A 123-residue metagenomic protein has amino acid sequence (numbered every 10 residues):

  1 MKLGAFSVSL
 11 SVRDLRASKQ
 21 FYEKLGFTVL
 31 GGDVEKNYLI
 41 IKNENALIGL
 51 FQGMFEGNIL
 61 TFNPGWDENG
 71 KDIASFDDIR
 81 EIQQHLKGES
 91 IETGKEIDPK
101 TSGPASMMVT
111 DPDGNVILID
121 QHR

Functional and structural regions predicted by a protein language model:
M1-Q20, H122-R123: N-terminal beta-strand motif that seeds the catalytic metal site of vicinal oxygen chelate
L3, K36, S102-P104: Loop/turn position at the start of each blade in beta-propeller repeats
R13-R16, M54-F55, F62-V116: Vicinal oxygen chelate
Q20-K24, D113: Structural preference for long, well-ordered alpha-helical segments within the folded cores of structured domains
E23-L30, I91: Conserved acetyl-CoA-binding loop of GNAT-fold acetyltransferases
T28-G70, V116-Q121: Conserved short beta-strand elements that form part of the metal-binding/catalytic scaffold of enzyme active sites
